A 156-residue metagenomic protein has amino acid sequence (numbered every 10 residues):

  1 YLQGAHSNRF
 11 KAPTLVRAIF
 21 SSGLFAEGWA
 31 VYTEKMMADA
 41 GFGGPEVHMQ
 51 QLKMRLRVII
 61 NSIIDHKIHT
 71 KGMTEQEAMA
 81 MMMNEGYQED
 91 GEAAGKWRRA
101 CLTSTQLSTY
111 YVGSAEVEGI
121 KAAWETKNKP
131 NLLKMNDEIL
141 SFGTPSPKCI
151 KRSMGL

Functional and structural regions predicted by a protein language model:
Y1-L156: N-terminal maturation segment of proteins
